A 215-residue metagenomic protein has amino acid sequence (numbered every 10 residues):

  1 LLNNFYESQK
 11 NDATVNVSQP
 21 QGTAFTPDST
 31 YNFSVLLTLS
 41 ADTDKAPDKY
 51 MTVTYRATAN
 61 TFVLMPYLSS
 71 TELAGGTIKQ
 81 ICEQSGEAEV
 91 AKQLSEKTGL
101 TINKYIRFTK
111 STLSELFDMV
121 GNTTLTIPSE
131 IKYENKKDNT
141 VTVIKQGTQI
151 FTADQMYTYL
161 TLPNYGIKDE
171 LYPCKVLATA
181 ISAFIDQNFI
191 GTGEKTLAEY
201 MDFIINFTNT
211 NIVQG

Functional and structural regions predicted by a protein language model:
L1-M65, T161: Entry/capping segment at the start of metal-dependent catalytic domains with acidic active-site entry clusters
Q19-T23, N32-A41, D48-T52, G76-S95 (+2 more regions): N-terminal post-signal-peptidase region of extra-cytosolic proteins
T30-N32, K45-Y50, A59-L64, E89 (+5 more regions): Extracytoplasmic
K49, E87-S95, K110-S114, D118 (+3 more regions): Extracytoplasmic/secreted envelope proteins and their assembly/folding machinery, especially bacterial periplasmic
F62-S85, S129-I131, N135, N139 (+1 more regions): Flexible, solvent-exposed short loops/turns enriched in glycine
Q84-V143: Amphipathic, coiled-coil-like alpha-helical scaffolding segments used for oligomerization/assembly
D118-E199: Flexible, polar/acidic helix-loop-strand segments at domain edges
G191-G215: Extracytoplasmic/luminal low-complexity segments enriched in Pro/Gly and acidic/polar residues that act as flexible
